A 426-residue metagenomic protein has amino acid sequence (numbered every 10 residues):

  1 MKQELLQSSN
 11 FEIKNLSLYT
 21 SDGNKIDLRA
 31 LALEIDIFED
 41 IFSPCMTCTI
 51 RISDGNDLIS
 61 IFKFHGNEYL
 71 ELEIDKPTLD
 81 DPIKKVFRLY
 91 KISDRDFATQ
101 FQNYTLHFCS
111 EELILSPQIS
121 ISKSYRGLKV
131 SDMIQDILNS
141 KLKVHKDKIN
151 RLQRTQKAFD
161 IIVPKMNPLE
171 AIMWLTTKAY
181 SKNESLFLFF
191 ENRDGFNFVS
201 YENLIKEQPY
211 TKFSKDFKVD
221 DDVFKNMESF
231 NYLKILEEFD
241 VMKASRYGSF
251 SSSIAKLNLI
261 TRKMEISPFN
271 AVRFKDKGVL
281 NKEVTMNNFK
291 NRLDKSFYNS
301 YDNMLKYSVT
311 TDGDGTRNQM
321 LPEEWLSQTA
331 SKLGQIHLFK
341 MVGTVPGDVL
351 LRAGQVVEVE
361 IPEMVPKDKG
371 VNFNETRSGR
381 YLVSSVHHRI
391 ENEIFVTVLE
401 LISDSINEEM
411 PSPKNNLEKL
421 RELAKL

Functional and structural regions predicted by a protein language model:
M1-L5, N10, I149-N150, I172 (+3 more regions): Interface-prone segments of viral and bacterial extracellular assemblies
M1-Q118: Assembly/oligomerization scaffold segments
E12-K14, M46-C48, E68, I83-K85 (+7 more regions): Envelope-exposed proteins and targeting segments
I35-H65, V219-L426: An acidic/polar, Gly/Ser/Thr-rich interaction patch typically located in mid-to-C-terminal regions of proteins
D40, S53-G55, D75-P77, R88-R95 (+7 more regions): Solvent-exposed coil/turn segments that connect beta secondary-structure elements in extracytoplasmic/periplasmic
C48-R51, F108, Q118-K148, V163-F190 (+1 more regions): Amphipathic, non-transmembrane alpha-helical segments in extracytoplasmic/periplasmic proteins
N103, S110-E112, N150-R246: Short beta-strand-centered interaction patches in the first periplasmic/extracellular domains of large envelope
P117-I121, P209-K212, M410-N415: Short, charged, solvent-exposed linker or helix-capping segments at domain edges/interfaces that act as flexible hinges
